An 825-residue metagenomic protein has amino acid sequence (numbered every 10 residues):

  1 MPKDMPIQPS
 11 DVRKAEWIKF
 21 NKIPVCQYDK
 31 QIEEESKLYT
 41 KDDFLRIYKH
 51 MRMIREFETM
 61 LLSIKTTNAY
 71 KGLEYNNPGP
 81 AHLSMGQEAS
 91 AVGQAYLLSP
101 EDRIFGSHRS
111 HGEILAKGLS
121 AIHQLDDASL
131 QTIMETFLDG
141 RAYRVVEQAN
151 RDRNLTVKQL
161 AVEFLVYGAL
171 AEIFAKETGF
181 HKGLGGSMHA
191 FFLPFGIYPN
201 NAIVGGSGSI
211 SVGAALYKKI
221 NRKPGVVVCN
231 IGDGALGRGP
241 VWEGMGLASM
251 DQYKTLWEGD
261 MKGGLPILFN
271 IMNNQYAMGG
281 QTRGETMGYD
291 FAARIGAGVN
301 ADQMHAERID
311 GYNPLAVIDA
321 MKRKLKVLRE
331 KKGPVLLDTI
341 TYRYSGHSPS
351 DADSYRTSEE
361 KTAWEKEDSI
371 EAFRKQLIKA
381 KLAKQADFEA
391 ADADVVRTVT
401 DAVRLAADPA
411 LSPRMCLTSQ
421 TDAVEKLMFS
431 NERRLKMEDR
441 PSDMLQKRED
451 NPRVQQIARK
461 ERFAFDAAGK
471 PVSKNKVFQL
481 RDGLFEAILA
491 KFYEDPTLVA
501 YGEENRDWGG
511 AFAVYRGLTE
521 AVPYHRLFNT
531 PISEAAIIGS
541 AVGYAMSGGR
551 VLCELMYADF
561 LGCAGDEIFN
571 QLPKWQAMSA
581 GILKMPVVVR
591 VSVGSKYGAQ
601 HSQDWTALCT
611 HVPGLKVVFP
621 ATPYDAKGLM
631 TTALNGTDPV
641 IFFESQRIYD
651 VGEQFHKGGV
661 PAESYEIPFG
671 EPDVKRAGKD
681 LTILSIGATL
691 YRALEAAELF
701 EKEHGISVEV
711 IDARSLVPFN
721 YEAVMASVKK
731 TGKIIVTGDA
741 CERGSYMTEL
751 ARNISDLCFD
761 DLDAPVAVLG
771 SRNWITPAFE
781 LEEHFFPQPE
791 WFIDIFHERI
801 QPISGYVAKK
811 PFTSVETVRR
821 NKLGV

Functional and structural regions predicted by a protein language model:
M1-S90, Q131-T132, A142-V145, D152-R153 (+3 more regions): Conserved acidic/glycine
E56, S63, T67, G72-I267 (+2 more regions): Cofactor-binding active-site loop characterized by glycine-rich and histidine/acidic residues
K71-N77, Q148-R153, G186-N201, P224-N230 (+7 more regions): Glycine/charged-rich beta-loop-alpha catalytic/anionic-binding loops adjacent to active sites
E88-V92, F195-N274, G311-E330, V499 (+3 more regions): Thiamine diphosphate
I104-S107, K182-G183, V212, C229 (+10 more regions): General beta-strand structural signal in soluble alpha/beta enzymes
T255-M415, G517-L518, K584-M585, Q646-V825: Thiamine diphosphate
Y597-L684: Phosphate/diphosphate-binding glycine-rich loops and adjacent basic-rich segments that engage nucleotide
